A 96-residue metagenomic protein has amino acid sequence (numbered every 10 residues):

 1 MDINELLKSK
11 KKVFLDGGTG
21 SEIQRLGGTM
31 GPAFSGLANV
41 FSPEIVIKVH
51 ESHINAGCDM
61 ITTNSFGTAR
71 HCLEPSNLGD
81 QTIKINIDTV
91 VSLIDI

Functional and structural regions predicted by a protein language model:
M1-I96: Domain-level signal for soluble alpha/beta catalytic cores
